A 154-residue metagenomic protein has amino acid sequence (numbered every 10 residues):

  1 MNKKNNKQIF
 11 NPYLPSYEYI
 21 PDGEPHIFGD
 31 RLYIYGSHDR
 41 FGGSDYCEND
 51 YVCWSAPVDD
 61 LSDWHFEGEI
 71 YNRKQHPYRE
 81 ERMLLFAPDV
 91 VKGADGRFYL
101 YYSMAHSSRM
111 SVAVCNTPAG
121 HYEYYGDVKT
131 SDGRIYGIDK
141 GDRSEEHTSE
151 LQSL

Functional and structural regions predicted by a protein language model:
M1-S149, S153: Carbohydrate-active catalytic/glycan-binding domains of CAZyme proteins, especially the secreted or lumenal ectodomains
